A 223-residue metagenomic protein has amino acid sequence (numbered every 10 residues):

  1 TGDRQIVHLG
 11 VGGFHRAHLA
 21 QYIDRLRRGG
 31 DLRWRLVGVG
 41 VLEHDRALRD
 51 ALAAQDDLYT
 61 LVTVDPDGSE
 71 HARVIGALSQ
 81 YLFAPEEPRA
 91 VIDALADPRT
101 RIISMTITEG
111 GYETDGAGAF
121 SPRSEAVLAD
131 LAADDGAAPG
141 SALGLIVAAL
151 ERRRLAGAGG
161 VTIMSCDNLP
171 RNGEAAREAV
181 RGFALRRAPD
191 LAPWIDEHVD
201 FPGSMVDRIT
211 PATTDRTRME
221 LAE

Functional and structural regions predicted by a protein language model:
T1-E223: Substrate/ligand-engaging "lid" and interaction regions
